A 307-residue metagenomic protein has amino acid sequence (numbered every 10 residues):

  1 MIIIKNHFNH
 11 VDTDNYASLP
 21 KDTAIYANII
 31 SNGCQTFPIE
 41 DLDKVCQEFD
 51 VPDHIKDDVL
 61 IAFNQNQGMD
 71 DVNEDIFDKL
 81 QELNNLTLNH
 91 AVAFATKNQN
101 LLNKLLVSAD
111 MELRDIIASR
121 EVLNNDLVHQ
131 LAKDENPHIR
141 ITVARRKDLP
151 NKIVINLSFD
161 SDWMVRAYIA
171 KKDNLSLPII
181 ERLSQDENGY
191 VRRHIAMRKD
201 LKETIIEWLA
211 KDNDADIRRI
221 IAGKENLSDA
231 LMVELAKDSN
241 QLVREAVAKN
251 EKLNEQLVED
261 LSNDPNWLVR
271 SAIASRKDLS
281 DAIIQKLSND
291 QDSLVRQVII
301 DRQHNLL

Functional and structural regions predicted by a protein language model:
I2-L307: Alpha-helical scaffold segments
